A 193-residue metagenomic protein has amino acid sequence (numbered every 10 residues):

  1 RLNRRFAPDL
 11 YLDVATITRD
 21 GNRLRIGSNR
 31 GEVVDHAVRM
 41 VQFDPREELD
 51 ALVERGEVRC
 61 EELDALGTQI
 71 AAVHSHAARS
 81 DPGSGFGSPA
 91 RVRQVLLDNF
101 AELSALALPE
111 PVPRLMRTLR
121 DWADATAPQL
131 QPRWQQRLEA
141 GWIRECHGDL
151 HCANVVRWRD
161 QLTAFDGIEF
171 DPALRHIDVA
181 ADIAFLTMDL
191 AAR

Functional and structural regions predicted by a protein language model:
R1-L2, L108: Generic detector of contiguous secondary-structure segments
L2-D9, H76-A77, L190: Structural motif at the C-terminus of the N-lobe alphaC helix and the adjacent alphaC-beta4 loop of the Hanks-type
N3-A7, T18, Q42-E47: Generic hydrophobic/packing signal
F6-L24: Conserved HxN/HPN-centered segment at the entrance to the catalytic loop of eukaryotic protein kinase-like domains
L24-R193: ATP-dependent phospho-/nucleotidyl transfer catalytic cores
